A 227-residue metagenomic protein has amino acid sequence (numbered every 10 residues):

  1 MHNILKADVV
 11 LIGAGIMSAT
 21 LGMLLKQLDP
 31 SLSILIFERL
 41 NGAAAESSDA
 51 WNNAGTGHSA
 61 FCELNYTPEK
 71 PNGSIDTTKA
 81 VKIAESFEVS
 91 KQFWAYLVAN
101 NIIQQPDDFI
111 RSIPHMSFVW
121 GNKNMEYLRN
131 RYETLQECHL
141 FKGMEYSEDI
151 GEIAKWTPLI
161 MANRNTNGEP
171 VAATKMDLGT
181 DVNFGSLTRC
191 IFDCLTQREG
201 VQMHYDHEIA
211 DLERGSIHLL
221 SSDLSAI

Functional and structural regions predicted by a protein language model:
H2-M17, L35: Beta1/beta-strand and adjacent pyrophosphate-binding region of the FAD-binding site in flavoprotein oxidoreductases
G13, E38, W120: Short beta-strand/turn micro-motifs composed of small residues that flank or help shape donor/cofactor-binding pockets
I16, T20, L24, V89 (+2 more regions): Short amphipathic alpha-helical face segments that pack within enzyme cores and frequently flank/anchor catalytic
L25-Q27, D49-N53, N72, Y132-E133 (+1 more regions): Short, glycine/charged-enriched secondary-structure capping and boundary segments
K26-A50: Glycine-rich FAD pyrophosphate-binding loop
P30-S31, L140, E199: Proline-centered flexible-loop/turn and helix-kink motifs
G55-W156: Dinucleotide-binding Rossmann-like beta1-alpha1 core, especially the glycine-rich loop that anchors the ADP
P170-I227: Helical element adjacent to the flavin cofactor pocket in flavoenzyme catalytic cores
